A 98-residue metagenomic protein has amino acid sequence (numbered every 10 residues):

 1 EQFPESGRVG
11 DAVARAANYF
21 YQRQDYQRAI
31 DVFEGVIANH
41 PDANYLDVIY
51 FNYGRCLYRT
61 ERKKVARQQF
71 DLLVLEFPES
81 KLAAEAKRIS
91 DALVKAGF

Functional and structural regions predicted by a protein language model:
E1-F98: Acidic, polar-rich low-complexity tracts and alpha-helical solenoid repeat scaffolds
